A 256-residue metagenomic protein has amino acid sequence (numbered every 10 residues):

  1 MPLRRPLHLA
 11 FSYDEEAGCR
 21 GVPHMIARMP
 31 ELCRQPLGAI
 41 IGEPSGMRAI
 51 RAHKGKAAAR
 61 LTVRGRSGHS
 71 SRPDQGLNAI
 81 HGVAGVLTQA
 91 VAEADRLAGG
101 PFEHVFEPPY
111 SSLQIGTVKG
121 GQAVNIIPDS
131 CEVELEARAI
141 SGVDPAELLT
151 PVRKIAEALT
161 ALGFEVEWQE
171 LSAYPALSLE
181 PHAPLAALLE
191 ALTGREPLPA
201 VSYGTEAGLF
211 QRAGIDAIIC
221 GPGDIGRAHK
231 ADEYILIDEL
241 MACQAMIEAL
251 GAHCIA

Functional and structural regions predicted by a protein language model:
M1-A58, I255: Acidic/histidine-rich catalytic neighborhood of metal-dependent amide-processing enzymes
P44-S45, R51, A58-A256: Metal-dependent amide/peptide-bond hydrolase catalytic core, centered on the "pita-bread" metallohydrolase fold
